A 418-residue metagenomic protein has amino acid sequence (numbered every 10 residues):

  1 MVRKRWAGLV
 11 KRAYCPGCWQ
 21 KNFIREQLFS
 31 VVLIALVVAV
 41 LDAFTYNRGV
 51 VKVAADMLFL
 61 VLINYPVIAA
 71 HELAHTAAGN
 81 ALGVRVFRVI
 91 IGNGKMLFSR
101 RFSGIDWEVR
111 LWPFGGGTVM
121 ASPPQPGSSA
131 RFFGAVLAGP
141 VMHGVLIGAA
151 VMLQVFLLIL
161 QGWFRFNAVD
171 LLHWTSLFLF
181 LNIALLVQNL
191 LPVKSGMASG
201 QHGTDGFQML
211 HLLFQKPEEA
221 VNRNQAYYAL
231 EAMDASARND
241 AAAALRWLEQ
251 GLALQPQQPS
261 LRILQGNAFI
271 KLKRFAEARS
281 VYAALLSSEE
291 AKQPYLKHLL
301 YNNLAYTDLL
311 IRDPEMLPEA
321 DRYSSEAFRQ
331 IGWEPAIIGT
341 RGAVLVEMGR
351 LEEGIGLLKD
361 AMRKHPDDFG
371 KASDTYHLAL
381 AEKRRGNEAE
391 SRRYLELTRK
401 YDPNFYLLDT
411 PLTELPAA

Functional and structural regions predicted by a protein language model:
W6-G8, M57-P126, K194: Small-residue-rich helix-interface/hinge motifs
G8-F59, L111: Topogenic membrane-insertion module of multi-pass membrane proteins
E218-L254, L264-N267, K271: Alpha-helical segment of the N-proximal tetratricopeptide repeat
A226, S260, P294-L299, A336 (+2 more regions): Start-of-helix register in tetratricopeptide repeats
M233-A237, K271, L285, E289-D368: Alpha-helical adaptor scaffolds
